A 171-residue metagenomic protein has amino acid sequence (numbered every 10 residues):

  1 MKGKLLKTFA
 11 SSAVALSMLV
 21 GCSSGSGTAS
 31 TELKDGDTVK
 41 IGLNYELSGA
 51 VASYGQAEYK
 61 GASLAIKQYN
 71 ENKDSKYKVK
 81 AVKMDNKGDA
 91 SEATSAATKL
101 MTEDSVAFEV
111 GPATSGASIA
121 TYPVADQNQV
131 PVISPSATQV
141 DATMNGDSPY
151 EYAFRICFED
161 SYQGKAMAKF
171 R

Functional and structural regions predicted by a protein language model:
M1-K40, E71-D74: Short, low-complexity disordered leader/linker segments with a strong preference for bacterial N-terminal type II
E32-G36, G42-G61, M84-S91, A113-T114: Extracytoplasmic "Venus flytrap"
K34, Y59-A81: Signal peptide-proximal N-terminal region of secreted/periplasmic/extracellular or secretory-lumen proteins
K40-G42, K80-V82, F108: Soluble periplasmic/extracytoplasmic beta-strand elements of cell-envelope proteins
L47-S53, K83-N86, A107-F108, Y150-C157: Second-shell loop/turn segments in exported
Y54-Y69, E92, Q163-M167: Short, solvent-exposed amphipathic alpha-helices that sit in or adjacent to ligand/effector-binding or catalytic
V82, G88-A107, K169-F170: Short, well-structured alpha-helical segments in soluble
V106-R171: Extracytoplasmic ligand/sensor domains, especially the bilobed periplasmic-binding protein
